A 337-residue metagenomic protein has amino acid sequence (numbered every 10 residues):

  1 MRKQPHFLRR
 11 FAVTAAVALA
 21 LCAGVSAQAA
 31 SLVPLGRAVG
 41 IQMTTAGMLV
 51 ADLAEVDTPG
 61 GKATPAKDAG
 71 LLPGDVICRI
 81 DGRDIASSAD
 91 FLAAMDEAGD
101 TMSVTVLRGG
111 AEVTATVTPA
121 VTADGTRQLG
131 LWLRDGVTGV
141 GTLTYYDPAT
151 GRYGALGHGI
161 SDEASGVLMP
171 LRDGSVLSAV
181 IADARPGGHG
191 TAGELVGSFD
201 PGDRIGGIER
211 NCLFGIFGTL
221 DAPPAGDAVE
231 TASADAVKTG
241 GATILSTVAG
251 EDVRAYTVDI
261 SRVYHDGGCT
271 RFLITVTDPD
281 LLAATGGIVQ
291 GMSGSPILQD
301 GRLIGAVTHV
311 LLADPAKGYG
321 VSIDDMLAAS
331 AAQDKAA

Functional and structural regions predicted by a protein language model:
M1-V39, L143, E163-G166, L303 (+2 more regions): Gram-positive cell-envelope targeting signals
R37-L72: PDZ/PDZ-like groove recognition
R37-V39, L72, L92-L131, A336: PDZ-domain C-terminal substructure recognizer with occasional recognition of PDZ-binding tails
A46, P73-G74, K238, S293 (+1 more regions): Short, flexible surface segments
K62-V76, E97, G287-G291: A short glycine-leucine-enriched loop at secondary-structure breakpoints that most characteristically corresponds
A66-S88, I297-D300, I304-T308: Conserved PDZ fold ligand-binding element
R79-A111, D314-A316, V321-D324: PDZ domains, with a preference for the canonical peptide-binding region formed by the helix
V121-G286, Q290, Q299-D300, T308 (+1 more regions): Serine endopeptidase catalytic core focused on the charge-relay Asp
